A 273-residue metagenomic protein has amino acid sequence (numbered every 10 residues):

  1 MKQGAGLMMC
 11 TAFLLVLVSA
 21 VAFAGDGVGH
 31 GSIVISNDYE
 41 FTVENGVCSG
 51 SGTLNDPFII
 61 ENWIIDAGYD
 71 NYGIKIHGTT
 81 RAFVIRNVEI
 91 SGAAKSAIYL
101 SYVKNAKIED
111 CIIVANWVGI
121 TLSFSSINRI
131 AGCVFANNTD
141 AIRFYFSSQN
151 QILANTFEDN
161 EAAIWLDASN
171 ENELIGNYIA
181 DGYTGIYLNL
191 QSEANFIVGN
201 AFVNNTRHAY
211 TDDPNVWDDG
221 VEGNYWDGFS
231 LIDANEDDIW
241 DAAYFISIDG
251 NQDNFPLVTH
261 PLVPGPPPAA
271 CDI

Functional and structural regions predicted by a protein language model:
M1-H30, I60, I108, G119 (+7 more regions): Secretory targeting signatures
G25, E173, Y178, F196-T206 (+3 more regions): Glycan-association/targeting regions that enable binding to alpha-glucans and other polysaccharides
V28-T53, Y72-G78, S96-Y102, V118-F124 (+6 more regions): Glycine-rich beta-solenoid repeat tracts in large extracellular/virion proteins
N55, G78-T80, V84-I85, A93 (+12 more regions): Parallel beta-helix/beta-solenoid
G220-I232: K/E-rich alpha-helical interaction surfaces of small helical-bundle regulatory domains
I232-I273: Surface beta-loop-beta hairpin patches that serve as ligand-binding interfaces in beta-rich domains
